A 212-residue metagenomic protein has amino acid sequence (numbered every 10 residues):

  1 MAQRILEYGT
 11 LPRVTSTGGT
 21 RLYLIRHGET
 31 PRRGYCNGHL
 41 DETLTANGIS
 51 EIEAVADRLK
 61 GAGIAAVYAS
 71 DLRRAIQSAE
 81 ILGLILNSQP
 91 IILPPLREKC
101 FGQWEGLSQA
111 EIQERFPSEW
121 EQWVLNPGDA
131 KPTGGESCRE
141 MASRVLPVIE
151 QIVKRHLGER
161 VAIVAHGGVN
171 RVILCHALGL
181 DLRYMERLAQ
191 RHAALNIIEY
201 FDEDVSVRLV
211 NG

Functional and structural regions predicted by a protein language model:
M1-R21, V55, S88-I91, K99-E114 (+2 more regions): Acidic, low-complexity terminal tails and accessory targeting/binding regions of phosphate-metabolizing enzymes
A2-R4, T20, G28-S88, I92: Active-site-proximal alpha-helix that buttresses catalytic centers in soluble enzyme cores
H27, H166: Short, conserved phosphate/pyrophosphate- and ester-handling motifs at nucleotide-, phospho-/glycolipid
P31, R74-I76, E98-K99, V169-R171: Short, active-site-adjacent cap segments at secondary-structure transitions
R32-Y35, K99-W104, A130-G134: A short acidic, helix-capping loop that chelates divalent metal ions and anchors anionic groups
T45, I49, L72, Q113 (+2 more regions): Amphipathic, non-transmembrane alpha-helical scaffold segments
A69-S70, S143, V164-A165: Short beta-strand scaffold positions
E119-E140: Short glycine/proline- and acidic residue-enriched helix-loop micro-motifs that form flexible lids or anion-recognition
